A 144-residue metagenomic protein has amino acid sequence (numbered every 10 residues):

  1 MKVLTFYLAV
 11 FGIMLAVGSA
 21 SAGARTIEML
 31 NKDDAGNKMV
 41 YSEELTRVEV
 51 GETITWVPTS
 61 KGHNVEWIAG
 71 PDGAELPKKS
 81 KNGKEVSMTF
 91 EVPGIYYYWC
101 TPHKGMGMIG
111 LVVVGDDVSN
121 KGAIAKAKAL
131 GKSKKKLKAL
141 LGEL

Functional and structural regions predicted by a protein language model:
M1-F6: Positively charged n-region of N-terminal signal peptides that target proteins for export
Y7-A16: Bacterial N-terminal signal peptides
A20-L144: Extracytoplasmic copper-binding redox domains, predominantly the cupredoxin/blue-copper superfamily
